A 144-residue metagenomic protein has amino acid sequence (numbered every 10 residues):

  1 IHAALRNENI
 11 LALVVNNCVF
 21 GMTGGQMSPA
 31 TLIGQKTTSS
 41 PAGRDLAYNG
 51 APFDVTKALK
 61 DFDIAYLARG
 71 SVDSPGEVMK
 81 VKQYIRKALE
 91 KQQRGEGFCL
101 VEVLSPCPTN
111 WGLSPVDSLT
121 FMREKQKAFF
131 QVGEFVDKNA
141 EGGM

Functional and structural regions predicted by a protein language model:
I1-G21, Q83-K87: Thiamine diphosphate
I1-I10, S28-Q35, D117-F121: A glycine- and small-aliphatic-rich helix-loop capping segment at beta-alpha/alpha-beta transitions that lines
N9-L13, V19, K57, A65-A68 (+1 more regions): Structural motif
V15-C18, V72, L104-P106: Short, ordered loop/turn segments at secondary-structure junctions
N16-V19, Q26, P52: Short glycine-enriched loops at secondary-structure junctions
M22-S28, W111-V116: Short acidic, glycine/serine/threonine-rich loops at helix termini
P29-R94: Conserved thiamine diphosphate
Q93-M144: Flexible, low-complexity linker and terminal segments
